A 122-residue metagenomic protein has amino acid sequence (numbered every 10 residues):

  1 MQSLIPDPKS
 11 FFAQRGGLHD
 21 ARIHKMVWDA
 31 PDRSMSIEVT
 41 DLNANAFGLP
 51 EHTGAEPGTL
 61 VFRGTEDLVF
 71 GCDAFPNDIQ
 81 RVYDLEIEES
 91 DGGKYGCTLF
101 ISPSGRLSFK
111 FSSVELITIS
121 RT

Functional and structural regions predicted by a protein language model:
M1-T122: Surface-exposed, interaction-prone regions used to assemble/regulate multi-protein complexes
